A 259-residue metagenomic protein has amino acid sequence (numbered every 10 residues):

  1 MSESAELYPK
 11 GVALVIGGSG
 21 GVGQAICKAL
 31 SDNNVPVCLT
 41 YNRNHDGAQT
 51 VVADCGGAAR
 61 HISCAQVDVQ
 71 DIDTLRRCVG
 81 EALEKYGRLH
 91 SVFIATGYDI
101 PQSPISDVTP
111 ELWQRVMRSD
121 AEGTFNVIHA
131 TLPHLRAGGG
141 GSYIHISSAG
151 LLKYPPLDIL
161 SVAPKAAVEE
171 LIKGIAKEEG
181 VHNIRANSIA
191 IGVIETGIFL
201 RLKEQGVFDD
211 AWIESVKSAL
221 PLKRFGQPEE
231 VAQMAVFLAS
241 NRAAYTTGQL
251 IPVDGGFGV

Functional and structural regions predicted by a protein language model:
S19-G20: Conserved glycine-rich cofactor-binding loop
V35-Q49: Conserved glycine-rich Rossmann-like NAD(P)H-binding loop of the short-chain dehydrogenase/reductase
G87, R224-V253, G258: C-terminal substrate-recognition "lid" of short-chain dehydrogenase/reductases
Y98-D99, I144-V168, I172-V181, V193-I194: Catalytic loop of short-chain dehydrogenase/reductase
S103-I105, T109-R115, V216: Substrate-binding pocket helix/loop in short-chain dehydrogenase/reductase
P133, K177-E178, A244: Alpha-helical segment proximal to the catalytic Tyr-Lys
G180, R185, T246-G248: Short, small/polar-rich loop/turn modules that mediate ligand/substrate recognition or access, typified
